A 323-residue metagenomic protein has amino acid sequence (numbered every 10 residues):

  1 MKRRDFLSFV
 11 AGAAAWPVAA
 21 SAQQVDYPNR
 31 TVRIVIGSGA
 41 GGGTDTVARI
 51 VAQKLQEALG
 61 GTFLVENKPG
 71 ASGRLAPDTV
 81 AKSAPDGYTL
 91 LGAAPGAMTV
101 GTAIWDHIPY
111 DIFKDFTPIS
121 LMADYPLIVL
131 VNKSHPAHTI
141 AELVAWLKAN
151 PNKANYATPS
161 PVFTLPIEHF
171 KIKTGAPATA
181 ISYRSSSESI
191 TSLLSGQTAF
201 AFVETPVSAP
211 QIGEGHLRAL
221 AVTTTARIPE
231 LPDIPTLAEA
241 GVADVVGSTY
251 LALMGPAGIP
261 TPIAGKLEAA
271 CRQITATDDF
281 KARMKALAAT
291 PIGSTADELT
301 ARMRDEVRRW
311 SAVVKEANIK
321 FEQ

Functional and structural regions predicted by a protein language model:
M1-D5: Bacterial N-terminal signal peptides that target proteins for export
F9-A11, W16, A22-F113, N152-K153 (+5 more regions): N-terminal (or domain-start) structured segment
N29-T31, K173, T236, T261-Q323: An extracytoplasmic/periplasmic, membrane-proximal ligand-sensing/linker region
K82-Y88, A103-E188, L237, Y250-R283: Hinge/capping helix and adjacent helix->loop/strand transition within the periplasmic-binding protein
G87-A93, Y156-A157, A199-V203, A219-A221 (+1 more regions): Paired acidic/hydrophobic, glycine-rich loop segments that form the ligand-binding mouth/hinge of periplasmic-binding
A97-H107, T164, E168-K173, F200-I234: A ligand-binding cleft/hinge motif common to bilobed small-molecule-binding domains
D124, S208-D279, R308, E322: C-terminal lobe and pocket-closing loops of periplasmic/extracytoplasmic Venus-flytrap solute-binding proteins
